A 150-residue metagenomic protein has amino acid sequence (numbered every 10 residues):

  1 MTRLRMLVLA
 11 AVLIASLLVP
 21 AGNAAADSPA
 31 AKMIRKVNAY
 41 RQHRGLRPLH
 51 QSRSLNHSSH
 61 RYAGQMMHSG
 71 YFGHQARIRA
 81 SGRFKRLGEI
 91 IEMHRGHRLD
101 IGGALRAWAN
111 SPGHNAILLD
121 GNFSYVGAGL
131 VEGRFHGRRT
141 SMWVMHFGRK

Functional and structural regions predicted by a protein language model:
M1-A26: Secretory targeting and sorting signals
G22-S28, Q42-Q51, G88-R98, G102-L105 (+1 more regions): Second-shell loop/turn segments in exported
D27-H68: A short alpha-helix/helix-coil micro-patch that ends at or immediately precedes a cysteine
S54, R79, V131: Residue-level "edge-of-site" marker
H57-I101, L118-D120: Short, surface-exposed glycine/acidic/tryptophan-bearing loops
R98-K150: Disulfide-stabilized extracellular recognition modules
